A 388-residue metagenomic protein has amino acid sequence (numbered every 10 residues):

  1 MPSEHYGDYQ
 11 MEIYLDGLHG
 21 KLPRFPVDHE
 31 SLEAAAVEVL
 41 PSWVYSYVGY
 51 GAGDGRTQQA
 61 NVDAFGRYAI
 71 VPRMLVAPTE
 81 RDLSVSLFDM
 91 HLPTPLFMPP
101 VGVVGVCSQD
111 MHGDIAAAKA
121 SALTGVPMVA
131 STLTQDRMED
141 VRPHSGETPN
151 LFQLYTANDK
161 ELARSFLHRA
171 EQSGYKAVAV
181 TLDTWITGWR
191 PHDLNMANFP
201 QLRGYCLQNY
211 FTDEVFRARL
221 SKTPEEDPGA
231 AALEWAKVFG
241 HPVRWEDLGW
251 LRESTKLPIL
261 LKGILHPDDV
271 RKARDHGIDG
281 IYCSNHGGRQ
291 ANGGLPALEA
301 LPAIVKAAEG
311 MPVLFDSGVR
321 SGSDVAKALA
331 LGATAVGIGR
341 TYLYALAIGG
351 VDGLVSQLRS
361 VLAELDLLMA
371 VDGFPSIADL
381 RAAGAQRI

Functional and structural regions predicted by a protein language model:
P2-D89, A197, Q201-V243, A378-L380 (+1 more regions): An N-cap/entry alpha-helix motif that binds or orients negatively charged groups
A36, L40, A52, V62-A69 (+5 more regions): Structural signal for hydrophobic packing residues in well-ordered secondary-structure cores of soluble enzyme domains
N61, G293, A297-I304, L346-D366: C-terminal helical cap(s) of enzyme catalytic domains, especially alpha/beta-barrels
A69, S84-S86, H91, P95-P99 (+3 more regions): Short, conserved beta-strand segments within well-ordered enzyme catalytic domains that often line or immediately flank
H91-D136: Glycine-rich active-site/cofactor-binding loop and its immediate structural neighborhood
K119, L123, H144, N158-F315 (+1 more regions): Alpha/beta enzyme core
L123-A163: A gly/proline- and charged-residue-enriched helix-loop-helix capping module
A363-I388: Charged C-terminal helix
